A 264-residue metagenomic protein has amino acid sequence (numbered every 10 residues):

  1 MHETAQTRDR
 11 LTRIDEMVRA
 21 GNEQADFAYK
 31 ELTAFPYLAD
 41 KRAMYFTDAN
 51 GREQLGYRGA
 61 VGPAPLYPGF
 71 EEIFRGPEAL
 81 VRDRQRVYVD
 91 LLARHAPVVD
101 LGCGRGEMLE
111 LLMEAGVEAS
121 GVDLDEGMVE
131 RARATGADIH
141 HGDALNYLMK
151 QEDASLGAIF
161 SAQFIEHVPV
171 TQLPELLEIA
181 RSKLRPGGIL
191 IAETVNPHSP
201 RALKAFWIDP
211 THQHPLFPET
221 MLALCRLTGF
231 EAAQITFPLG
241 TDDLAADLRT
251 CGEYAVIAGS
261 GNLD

Functional and structural regions predicted by a protein language model:
E3-A154, A158, Q172-L177, F237-L239 (+2 more regions): Conserved N-terminal segment of class I S-adenosyl-L-methionine
A158-F164: A short beta-strand submotif of the Rossmann-like class I SAM-dependent methyltransferase core that lines
F164-H167, N196: Hydrophobic adenine-recognition pocket in adenosine-nucleotide-binding enzymes
P174-P186: A short glycine-rich, Lys/Arg-flanked "PGG" loop and its adjoining helix->strand segment in the class I
A192-H212: Short, glycine-/aromatic-enriched active-site segment of Class I SAM-dependent methyltransferases
Q213-G229: Short alpha-helix
F230-T241: Conserved S-adenosyl-L-methionine
